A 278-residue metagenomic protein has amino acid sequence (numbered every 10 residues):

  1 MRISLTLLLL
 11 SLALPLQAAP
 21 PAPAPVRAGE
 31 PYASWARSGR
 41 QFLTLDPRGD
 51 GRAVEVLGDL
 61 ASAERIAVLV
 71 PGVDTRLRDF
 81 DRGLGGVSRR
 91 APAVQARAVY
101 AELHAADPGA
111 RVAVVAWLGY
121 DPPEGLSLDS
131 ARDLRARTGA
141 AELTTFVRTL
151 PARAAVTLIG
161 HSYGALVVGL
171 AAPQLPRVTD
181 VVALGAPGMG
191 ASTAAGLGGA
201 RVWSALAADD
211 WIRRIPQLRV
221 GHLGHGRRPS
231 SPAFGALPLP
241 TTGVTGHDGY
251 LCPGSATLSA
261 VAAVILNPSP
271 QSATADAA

Functional and structural regions predicted by a protein language model:
M1-A91, A262-A278: Flexible, membrane-associating and regulatory peripheral segments of lipid-active enzymes
L60, G72-T145, T149-A154, Q174-A278: Lipolytic serine-hydrolase domain surface
R65-A67, A155-T157, D180: Structural motif
A67-L69, A116, I159: Soluble periplasmic/extracytoplasmic beta-strand elements of cell-envelope proteins
I159-V168: Gly/Ala-rich beta-loop-alpha elbow adjacent to hydrolase catalytic centers
